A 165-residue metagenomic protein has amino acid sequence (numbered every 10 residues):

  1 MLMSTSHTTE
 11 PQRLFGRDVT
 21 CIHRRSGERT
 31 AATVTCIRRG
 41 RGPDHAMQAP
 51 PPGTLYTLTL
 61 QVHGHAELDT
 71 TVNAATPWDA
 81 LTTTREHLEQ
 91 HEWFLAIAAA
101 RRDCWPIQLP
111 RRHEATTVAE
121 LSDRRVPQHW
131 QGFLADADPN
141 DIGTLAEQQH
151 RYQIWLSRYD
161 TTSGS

Functional and structural regions predicted by a protein language model:
L2-T57, D69-V72, W78, T82-E86 (+1 more regions): Long, contiguous binding/interaction regions
L60-A66: OB-fold (S1/OB) nucleic-acid-binding surfaces
